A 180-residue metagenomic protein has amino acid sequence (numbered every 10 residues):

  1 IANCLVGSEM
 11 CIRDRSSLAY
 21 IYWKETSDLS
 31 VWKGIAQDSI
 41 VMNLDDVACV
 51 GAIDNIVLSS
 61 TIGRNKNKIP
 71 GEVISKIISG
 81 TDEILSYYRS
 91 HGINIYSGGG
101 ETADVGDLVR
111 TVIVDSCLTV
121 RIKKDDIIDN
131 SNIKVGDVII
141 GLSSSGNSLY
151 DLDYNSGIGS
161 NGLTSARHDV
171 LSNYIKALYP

Functional and structural regions predicted by a protein language model:
I1-L5, I12: Single conserved hydrophobic/aromatic residue that forms the stacking wall/gate of nucleotide- or nucleobase-binding
C4, S17, V31-G34, D46 (+4 more regions): Residue-level preference for alpha-helix termini and adjacent loops
V6-S8, I78: Core nucleic-acid recognition elements
E9, R13-V50: Active-site cofactor/substrate anionic-group-binding motifs, chiefly glycine- and Lys/Arg-rich phosphate-binding loops
W23-K33, N65-I77, I175, Y179: Glycine-rich tight-turn/loop motif centered on a GG-T
Q37, V41-L44, S75-D82, S172 (+1 more regions): Predominant activation on well-ordered alpha-helical scaffold segments within soluble catalytic domains
I53-T164: Glycine-rich anion-binding loops of enzyme active sites
G162-P180: Polyanion-binding loop/helix "lid" in catalytic or ligand-binding cores
